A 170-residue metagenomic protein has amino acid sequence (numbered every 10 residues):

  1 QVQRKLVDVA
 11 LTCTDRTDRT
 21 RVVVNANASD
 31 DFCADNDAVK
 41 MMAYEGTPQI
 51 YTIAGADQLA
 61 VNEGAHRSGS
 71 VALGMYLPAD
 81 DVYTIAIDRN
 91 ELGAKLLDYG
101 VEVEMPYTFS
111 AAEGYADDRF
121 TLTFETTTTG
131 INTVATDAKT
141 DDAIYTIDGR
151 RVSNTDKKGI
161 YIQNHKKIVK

Functional and structural regions predicted by a protein language model:
Q1-A135, K139: Compositionally biased Ser/Thr/Gly- and acidic/asparagine-rich, proline-interspersed low-complexity stretches
T126-K170: C-terminal outer-membrane/trafficking sorting elements
